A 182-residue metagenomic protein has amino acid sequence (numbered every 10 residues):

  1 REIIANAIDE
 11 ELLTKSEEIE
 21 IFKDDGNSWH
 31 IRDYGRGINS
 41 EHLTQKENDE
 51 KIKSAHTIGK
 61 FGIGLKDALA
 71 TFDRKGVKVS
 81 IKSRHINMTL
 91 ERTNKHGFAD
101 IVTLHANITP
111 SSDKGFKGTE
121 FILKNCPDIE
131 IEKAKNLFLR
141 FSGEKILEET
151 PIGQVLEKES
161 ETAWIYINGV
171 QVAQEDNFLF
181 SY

Functional and structural regions predicted by a protein language model:
R1-E20, G64-F72: Conserved ATP-binding N-box helix of the HATPase_c
L12, N39-E41, L90-E91, E130-E132 (+1 more regions): Short helix/loop capping segments that flank catalytic or ligand/cofactor-binding pockets
E20-F22, M88-N94, I152-E157: Broad, structure-driven detector of short, well-ordered beta-strand segments within folded domains
F22-W29: Short beta-strand-loop-beta element adjacent to the nucleotide/active-site pocket used for signaling
H30, Y34-R92: Flexible ATP-lid and adjacent glycine-rich G1/G2 motifs of the Bergerat
Q45, R92-F98, R140, E175-F180: A short, sequence-level motif marking secondary-structure junctions
H85-S112: Conserved cytosolic catalytic headpiece of P-type ATPases
T103-P110, K117, I122-Y182: GHKL/Histidine-kinase-like ATPase module
